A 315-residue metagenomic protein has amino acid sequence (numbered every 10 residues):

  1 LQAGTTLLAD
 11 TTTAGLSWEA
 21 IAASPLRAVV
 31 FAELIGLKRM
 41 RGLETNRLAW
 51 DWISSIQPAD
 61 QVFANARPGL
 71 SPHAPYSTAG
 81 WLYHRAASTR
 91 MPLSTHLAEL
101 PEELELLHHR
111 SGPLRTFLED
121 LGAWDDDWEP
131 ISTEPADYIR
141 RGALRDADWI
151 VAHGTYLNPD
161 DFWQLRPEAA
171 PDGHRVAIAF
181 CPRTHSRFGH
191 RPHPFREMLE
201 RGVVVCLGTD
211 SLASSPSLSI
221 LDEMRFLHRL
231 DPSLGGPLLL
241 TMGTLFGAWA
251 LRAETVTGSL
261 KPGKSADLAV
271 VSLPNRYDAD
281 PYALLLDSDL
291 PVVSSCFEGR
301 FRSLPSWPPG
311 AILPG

Functional and structural regions predicted by a protein language model:
L1-T13, S71-L82: Divalent metal-binding segments
G4, L70, H96, V151 (+8 more regions): Divalent metal-coordination and catalytic microenvironments
L8, S94, G208: Generic enzyme active-site microenvironment
W18-D148: Metal-coordinating catalytic core of metallo-dependent amide/deamination hydrolases
E99-L218, R225: Active-site neighborhoods of metal-dependent hydrolases
T116, R141-L144, R191-N275: His/Asp/Glu-enriched, well-ordered alpha-helical/loop segment that forms or immediately abuts the divalent-metal
S265-G315: C-terminal cap of metal-dependent C-N hydrolases
